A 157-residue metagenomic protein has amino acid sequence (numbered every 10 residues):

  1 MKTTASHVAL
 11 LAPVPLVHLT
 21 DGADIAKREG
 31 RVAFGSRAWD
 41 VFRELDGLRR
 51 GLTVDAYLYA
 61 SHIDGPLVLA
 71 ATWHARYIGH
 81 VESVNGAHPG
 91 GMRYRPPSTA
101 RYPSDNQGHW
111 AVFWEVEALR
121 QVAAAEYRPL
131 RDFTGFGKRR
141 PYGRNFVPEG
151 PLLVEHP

Functional and structural regions predicted by a protein language model:
A5, L11-P157: Structured alpha/beta reader/binder surfaces that contact nucleic acids or chromatin modification marks
